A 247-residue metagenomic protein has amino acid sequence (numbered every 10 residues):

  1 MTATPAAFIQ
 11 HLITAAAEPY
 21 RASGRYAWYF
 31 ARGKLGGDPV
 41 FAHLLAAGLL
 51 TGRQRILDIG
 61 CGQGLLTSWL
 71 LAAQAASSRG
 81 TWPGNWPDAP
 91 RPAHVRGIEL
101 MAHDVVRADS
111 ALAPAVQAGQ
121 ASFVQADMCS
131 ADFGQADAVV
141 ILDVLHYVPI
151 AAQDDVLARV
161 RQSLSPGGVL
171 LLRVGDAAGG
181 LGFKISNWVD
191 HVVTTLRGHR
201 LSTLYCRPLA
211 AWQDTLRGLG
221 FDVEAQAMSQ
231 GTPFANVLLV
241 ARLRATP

Functional and structural regions predicted by a protein language model:
T2-A47, G52, Q63-D132, V169-P247: Class I (Rossmann-like) S-adenosyl-L-methionine-dependent methyltransferase catalytic domain, capturing the SAM-binding
I59: Conserved beta-strand/loop positions that form the S-adenosyl-L-methionine
D137: Conserved acidic residues
V140: A conserved beta-strand element that flanks and buttresses the S-adenosyl-L-methionine
D143-V144: Short catalytic micro-motifs in class I SAM-dependent methyltransferases
P149-I150: Helix-capping/helix-break motifs at membrane-protein junctions, especially on the cytosolic side just before or after
D154-P166: A short glycine-rich, Lys/Arg-flanked "PGG" loop and its adjoining helix->strand segment in the class I
